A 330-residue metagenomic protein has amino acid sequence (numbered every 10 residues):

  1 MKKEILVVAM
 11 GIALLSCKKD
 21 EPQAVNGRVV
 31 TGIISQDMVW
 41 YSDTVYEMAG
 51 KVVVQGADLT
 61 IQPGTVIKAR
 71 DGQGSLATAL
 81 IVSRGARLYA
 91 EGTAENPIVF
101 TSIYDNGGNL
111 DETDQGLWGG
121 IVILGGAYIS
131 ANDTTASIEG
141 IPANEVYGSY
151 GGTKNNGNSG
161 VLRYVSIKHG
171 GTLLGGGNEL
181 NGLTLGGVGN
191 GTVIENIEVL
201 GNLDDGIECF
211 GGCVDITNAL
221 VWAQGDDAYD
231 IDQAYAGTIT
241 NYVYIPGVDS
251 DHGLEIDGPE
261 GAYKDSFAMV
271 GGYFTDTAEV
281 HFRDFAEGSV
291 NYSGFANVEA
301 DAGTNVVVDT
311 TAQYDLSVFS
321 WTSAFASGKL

Functional and structural regions predicted by a protein language model:
K2-V8: Sec-dependent signal peptide recognition, specifically the positively charged N-region followed immediately by
V8-M10, A236: A ubiquitous, low-specificity "background" feature that marks scattered single residues across proteins without
A13-S16: C-terminal motif of bacterial Sec signal peptides marking the signal peptidase cleavage site
K18-L330: Beta-strand/loop edge motif enriched in small/polar residues
